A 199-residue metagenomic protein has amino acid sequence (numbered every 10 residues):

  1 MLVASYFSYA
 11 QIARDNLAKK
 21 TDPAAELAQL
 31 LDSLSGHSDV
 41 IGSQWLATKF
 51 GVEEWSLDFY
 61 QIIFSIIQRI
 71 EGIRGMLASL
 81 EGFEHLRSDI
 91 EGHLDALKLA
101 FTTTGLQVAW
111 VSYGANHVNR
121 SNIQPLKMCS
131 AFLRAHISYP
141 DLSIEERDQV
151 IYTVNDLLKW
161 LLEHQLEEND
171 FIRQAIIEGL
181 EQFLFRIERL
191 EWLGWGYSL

Functional and structural regions predicted by a protein language model:
L2-T102: Leu/Val/Ala/Ile-rich N-terminal alpha-helices, chiefly Sec-type signal peptides and the beginnings
Y6-Y9, Y60, Y113, Y139 (+2 more regions): Sequence-level detector for tyrosine residue identity
H37-A47, Q124-S130, V150-N155: Short, compositionally biased low-complexity segments
W45, W55, W110, W160 (+1 more regions): A residue-identity detector for tryptophan
R69-S79, A100-T103, Q107, W160-E163 (+3 more regions): Amphipathic alpha-helical interaction surfaces
L77-R87, L106-A115, D141, L166-R173 (+1 more regions): Charged, low-complexity interaction regions
E84-E145: Internal, Lys/Arg-enriched amphipathic helical interaction segments that engage polyanionic partners
A131-L199: Membrane-active, amphipathic/fusogenic segments and juxtamembrane/transmembrane anchors that bind or insert into lipid
